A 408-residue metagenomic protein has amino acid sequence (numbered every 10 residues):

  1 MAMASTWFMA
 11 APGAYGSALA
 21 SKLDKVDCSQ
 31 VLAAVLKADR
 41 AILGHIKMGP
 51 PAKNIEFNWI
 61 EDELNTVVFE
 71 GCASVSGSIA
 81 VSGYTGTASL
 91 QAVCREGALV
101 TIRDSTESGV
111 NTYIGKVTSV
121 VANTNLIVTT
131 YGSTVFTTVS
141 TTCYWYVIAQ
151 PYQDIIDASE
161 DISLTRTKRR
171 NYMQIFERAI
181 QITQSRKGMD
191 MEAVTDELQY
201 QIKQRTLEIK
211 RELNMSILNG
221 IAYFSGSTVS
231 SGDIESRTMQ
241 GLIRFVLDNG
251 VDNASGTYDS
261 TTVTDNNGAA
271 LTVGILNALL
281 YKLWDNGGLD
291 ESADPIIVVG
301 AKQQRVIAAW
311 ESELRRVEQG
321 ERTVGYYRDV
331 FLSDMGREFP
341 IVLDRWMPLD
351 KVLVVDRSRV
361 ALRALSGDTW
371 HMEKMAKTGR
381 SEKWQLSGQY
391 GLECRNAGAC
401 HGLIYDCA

Functional and structural regions predicted by a protein language model:
M1-F331, P340, D344-A408: Flexible, glycine/threonine- and acidic-rich loop/arm segments that mediate assembly and lattice contacts in viral
D334: Helix-loop segments that flank and shape redox-cofactor active sites
